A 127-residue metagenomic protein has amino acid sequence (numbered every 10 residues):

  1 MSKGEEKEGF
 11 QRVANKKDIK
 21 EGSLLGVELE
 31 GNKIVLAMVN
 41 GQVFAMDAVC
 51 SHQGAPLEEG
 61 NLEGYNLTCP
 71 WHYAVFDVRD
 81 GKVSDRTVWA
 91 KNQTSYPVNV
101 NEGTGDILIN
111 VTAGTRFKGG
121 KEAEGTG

Functional and structural regions predicted by a protein language model:
M1-G64, V78, T94-G127: N-terminal pre-ligand scaffold of iron-sulfur
C50, C69-H72: Short cysteine clusters
G64-P70, V83-Q93: Short cysteine/histidine-rich metal-coordination sites, predominantly Zn2+-binding motifs
V75: Short helix-to-coil "ATP-lid" hinge immediately C-terminal to the conserved N-box Asn in the Bergerat
